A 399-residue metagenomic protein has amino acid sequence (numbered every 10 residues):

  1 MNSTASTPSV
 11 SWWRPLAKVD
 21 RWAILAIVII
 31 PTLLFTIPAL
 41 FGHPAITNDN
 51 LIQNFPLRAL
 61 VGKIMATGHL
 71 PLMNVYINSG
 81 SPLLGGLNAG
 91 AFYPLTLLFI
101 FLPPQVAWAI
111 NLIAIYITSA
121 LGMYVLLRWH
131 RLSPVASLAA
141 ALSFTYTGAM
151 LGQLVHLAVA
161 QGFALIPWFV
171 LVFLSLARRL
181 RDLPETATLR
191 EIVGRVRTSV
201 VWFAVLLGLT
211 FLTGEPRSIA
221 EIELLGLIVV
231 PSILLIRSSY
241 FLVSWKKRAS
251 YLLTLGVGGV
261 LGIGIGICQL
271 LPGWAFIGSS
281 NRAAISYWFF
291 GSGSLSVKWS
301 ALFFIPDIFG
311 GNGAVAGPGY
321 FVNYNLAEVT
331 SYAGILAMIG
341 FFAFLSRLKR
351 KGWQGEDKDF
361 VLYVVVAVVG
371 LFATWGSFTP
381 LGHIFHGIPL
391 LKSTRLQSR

Functional and structural regions predicted by a protein language model:
M1-I37, S239-V243, A249-G259, E356-Y363: Start-transfer (signal-anchor) and selected internal transmembrane alpha helices of multi-pass inner/ER membrane
D20-Q53, G258-A275, V369-F372: Transmembrane signal-anchor helices characteristic of membrane glycosylation enzymes that use polyprenol
V28, T118-H130, P134-R181, T188-I236 (+1 more regions): Membrane-embedded helix bundles of polyisoprenyl
L34-P38, V170-R181, V230-F241, F342-W353 (+1 more regions): Structural signal for the C-terminal ends of transmembrane alpha-helices and the immediately following loop
I37-H130, V135-P167, A301-A327: Active-site lumenal/periplasmic loops and adjacent helix-entry segments of GT-C-fold, multi-pass membrane
F55-L72, G258-R347: Periplasmic/ER-lumenal interhelical loops and adjacent helix-loop junctions in multi-pass membrane proteins
Q153-A160, P318-V329, V369-R399: Membrane-helix boundary/interfacial segments in multi-pass membrane proteins
S239-L253, L326, F341-P380: Membrane-interface helix-loop-helix junctions at transmembrane boundaries of multi-pass membrane enzymes, predominantly
